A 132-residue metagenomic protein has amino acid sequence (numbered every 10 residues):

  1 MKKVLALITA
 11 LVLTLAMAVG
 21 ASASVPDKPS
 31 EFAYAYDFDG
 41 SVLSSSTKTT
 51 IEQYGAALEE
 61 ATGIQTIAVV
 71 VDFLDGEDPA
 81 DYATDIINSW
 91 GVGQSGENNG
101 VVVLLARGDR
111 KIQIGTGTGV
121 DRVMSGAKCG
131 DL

Functional and structural regions predicted by a protein language model:
K2-L132: A structural boundary signal for the start of the first folded domain, especially the loop/turn and N-capping region
